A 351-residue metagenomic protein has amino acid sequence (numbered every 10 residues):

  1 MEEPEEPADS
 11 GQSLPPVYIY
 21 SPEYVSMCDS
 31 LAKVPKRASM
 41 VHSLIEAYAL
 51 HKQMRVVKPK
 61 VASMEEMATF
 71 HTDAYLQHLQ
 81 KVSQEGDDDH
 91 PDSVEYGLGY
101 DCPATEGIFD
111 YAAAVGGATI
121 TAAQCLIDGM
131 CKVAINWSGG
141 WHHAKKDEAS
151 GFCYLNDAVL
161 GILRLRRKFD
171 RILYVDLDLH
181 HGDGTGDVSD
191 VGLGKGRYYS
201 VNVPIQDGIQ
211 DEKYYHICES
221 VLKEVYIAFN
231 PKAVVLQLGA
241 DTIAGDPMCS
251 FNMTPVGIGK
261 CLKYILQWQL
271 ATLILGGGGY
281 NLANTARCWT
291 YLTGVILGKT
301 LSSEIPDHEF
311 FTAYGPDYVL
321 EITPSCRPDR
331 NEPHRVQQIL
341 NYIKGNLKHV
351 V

Functional and structural regions predicted by a protein language model:
M1-A74: N-terminal low-complexity, Ser/Thr- and acidic-residue-enriched intrinsically disordered segments
M1-I19, Y24-V25, H78-V351: A general "terminal functional-core" signal
